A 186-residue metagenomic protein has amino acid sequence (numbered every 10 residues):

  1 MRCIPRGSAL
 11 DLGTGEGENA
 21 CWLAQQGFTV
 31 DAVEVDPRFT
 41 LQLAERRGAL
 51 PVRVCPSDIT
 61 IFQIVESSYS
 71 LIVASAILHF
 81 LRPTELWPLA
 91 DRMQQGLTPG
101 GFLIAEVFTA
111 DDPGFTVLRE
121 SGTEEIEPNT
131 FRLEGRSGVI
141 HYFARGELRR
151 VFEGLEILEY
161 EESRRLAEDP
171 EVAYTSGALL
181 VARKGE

Functional and structural regions predicted by a protein language model:
M1-L10, G15-I64, L81, P88 (+1 more regions): Class I (Rossmann-like) S-adenosyl-L-methionine-dependent methyltransferase catalytic domain, capturing the SAM-binding
V73: A conserved beta-strand element that flanks and buttresses the S-adenosyl-L-methionine
A76-F80: Short catalytic micro-motifs in class I SAM-dependent methyltransferases
W87-P99: A short glycine-rich, Lys/Arg-flanked "PGG" loop and its adjoining helix->strand segment in the class I
